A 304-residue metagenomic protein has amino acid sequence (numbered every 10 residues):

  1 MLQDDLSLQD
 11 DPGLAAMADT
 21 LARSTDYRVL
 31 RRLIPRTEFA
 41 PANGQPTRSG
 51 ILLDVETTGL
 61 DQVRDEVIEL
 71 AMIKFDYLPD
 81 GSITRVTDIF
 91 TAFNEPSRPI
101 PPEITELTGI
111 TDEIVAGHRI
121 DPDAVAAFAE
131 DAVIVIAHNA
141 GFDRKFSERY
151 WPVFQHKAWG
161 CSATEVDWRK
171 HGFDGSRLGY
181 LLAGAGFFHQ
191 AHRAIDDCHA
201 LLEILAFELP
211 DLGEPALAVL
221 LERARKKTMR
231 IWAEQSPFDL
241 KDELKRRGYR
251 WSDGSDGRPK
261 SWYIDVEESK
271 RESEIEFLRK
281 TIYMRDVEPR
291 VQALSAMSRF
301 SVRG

Functional and structural regions predicted by a protein language model:
M1-P41, F207-G304: Acidic two-metal-ion nuclease catalytic site recognized across multiple nuclease folds, prominently DnaQ/RNase D-T
L2-K157, H171-A191, A218, L278-L294: Conserved non-catalytic scaffold segment of RNase H-like nuclease domains
Y150, G184, I204-D211: Active-site catalytic microenvironments for nucleophilic, acid-base chemistry
H156-V166: Short, acidic/small-residue loops that bind anionic groups at enzyme active sites
D196-I204: Acidic, divalent-metal-coordinating active-site segment for phosphoryl/phosphodiester hydrolysis, typified by short
